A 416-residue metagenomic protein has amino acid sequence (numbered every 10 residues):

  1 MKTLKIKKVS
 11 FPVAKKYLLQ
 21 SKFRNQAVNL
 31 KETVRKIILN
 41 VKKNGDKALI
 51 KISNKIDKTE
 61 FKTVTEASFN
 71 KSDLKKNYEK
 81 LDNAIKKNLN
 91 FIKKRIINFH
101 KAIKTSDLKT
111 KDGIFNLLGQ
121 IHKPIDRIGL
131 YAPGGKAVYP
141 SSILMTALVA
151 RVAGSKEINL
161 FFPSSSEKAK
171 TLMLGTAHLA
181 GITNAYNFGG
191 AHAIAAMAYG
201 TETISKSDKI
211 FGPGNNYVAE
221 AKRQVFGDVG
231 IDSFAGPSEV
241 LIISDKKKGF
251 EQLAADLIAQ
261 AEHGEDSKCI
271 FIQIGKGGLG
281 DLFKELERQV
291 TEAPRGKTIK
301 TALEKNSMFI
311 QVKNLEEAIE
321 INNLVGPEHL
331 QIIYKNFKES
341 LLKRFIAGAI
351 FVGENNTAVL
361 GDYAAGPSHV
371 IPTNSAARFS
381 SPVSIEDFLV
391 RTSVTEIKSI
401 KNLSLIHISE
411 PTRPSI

Functional and structural regions predicted by a protein language model:
M1-D126: N-terminal Rossmann-like NAD(P)+-binding subdomain of aldehyde/semialdehyde dehydrogenases
T3-V9, A185-G189, F309-N314: Short acidic-hydrophobic, aromatic-tinged amphipathic segments that line or gate anion-handling sites
T110-G175: Conserved small-residue-rich beta-alpha loop and adjacent elements that most often cradle the phosphate/pyrophosphate
I114, S165-A169, F188-A196, F337: Short acidic loop-to-helix transition motifs that present clustered carboxylates
G181-K268: Conserved NAD(P)+-binding/catalytic subdomain of aldehyde/semialdehyde dehydrogenases
D266-P382: NAD(P)-dependent aldehyde/semialdehyde dehydrogenase
I406-I416: Single conserved hydrophobic/aromatic residue that forms the stacking wall/gate of nucleotide- or nucleobase-binding
